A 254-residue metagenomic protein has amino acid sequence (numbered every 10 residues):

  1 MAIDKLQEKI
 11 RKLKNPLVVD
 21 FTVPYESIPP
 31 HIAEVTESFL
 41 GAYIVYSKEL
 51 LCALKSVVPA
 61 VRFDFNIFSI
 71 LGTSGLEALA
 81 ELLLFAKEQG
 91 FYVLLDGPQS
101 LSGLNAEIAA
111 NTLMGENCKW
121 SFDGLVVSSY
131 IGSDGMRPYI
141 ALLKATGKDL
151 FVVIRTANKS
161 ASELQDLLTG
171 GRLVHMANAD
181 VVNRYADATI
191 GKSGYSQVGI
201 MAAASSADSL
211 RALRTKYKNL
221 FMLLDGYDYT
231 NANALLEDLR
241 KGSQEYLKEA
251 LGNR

Functional and structural regions predicted by a protein language model:
M1-F63, F68-E81, F85-E88: Conserved N-terminal beta1-alpha1 strand-loop-helix module at the mouth
I3, S47-L51, L79-L83, M136 (+6 more regions): Generic structural signal for well-ordered alpha-helices, preferentially at hydrophobic/aromatic core positions
P16-D20, P59-R62, Y92-L94, D123-V126 (+3 more regions): Structural preference for beta-strand elements that scaffold enzyme active sites
T22-E26, N66-F68, P98-S102, S128-Y130 (+3 more regions): Active-site beta-loop-alpha junctions enriched in small/polar residues
V58, F65-C118, M201, A207: N-terminal active-site wall of soluble small-molecule enzyme domains
L101-G199: Conserved anion-binding
I200-E237: A C-terminal functional module that forms or caps the active site or interfaces directly with catalytic machinery
Y229-R254: C-terminal helical cap(s) of enzyme catalytic domains, especially alpha/beta-barrels
